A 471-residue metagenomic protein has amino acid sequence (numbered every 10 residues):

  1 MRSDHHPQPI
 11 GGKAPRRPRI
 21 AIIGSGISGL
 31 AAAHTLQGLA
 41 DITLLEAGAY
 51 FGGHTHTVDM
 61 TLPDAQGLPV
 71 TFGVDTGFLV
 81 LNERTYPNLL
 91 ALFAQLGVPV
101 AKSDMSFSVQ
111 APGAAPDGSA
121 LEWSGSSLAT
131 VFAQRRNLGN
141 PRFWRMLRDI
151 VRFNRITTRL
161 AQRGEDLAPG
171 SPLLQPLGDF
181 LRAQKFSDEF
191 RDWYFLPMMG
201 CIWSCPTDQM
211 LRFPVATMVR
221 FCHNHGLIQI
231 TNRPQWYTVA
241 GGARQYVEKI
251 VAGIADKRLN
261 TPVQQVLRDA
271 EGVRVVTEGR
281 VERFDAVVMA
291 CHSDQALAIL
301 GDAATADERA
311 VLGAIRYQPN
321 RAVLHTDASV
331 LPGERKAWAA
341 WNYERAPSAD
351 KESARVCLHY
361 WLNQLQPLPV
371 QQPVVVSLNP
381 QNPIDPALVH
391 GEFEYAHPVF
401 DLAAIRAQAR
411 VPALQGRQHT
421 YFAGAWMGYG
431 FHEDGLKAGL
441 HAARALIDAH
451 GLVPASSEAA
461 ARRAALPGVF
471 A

Functional and structural regions predicted by a protein language model:
M1-I20, G38-L39, M60, A407: Extreme N-terminal leader/targeting segments of oxidoreductases
R2-D4, G11, P15, P262-H397: Mid-domain catalytic core of redox enzymes that form a hydrophobic substrate pocket/lid adjacent to a catalytic redox
D4, P9, S124-S126, K351-A471: Conserved flavin/dinucleotide-binding core of flavoenzymes
P18-L44: N-terminal Rossmann-like FAD-binding beta1-loop-alpha1 element of flavoenzymes
Q37-T61: Glycine-rich FAD pyrophosphate-binding loop
V58-L89: N-terminal glycine-rich dinucleotide-binding loop that anchors FAD/FMN and/or NAD(P) in oxidoreductases
E83-R212: Mobile amphipathic helical/loop "lid" adjacent to a hydrophobic cofactor/ligand pocket
R220-T277, E282: Helical element adjacent to the flavin cofactor pocket in flavoenzyme catalytic cores
